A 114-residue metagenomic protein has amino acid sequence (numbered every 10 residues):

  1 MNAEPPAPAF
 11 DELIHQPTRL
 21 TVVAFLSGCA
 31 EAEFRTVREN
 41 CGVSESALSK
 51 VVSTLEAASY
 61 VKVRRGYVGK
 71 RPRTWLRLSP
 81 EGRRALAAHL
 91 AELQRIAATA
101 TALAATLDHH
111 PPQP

Functional and structural regions predicted by a protein language model:
M1-A7, R84-P114: Amphipathic alpha-helical dimerization/coiled-coil segments that flank or bridge DNA-binding/regulatory modules
P6-A47, V68-K70, W75-R77, R84: N-terminal helix-turn-helix DNA-binding core of bacterial DNA-binding proteins
F25, R35-V37, S49, W75-L76 (+3 more regions): Surface-exposed beta-strand edges and their flanking turn/coil or helix-capping segments
V52-S53: Short, hydrophobic-biased segments on the C-terminal half of alpha helices that form "recognition helices"
S59: Glycine-centered, phosphate/nucleic-acid-interacting loop/turn motifs that mediate DNA/RNA or nucleotide
V63: Short beta-strand "wing" residues that participate in macromolecule-binding interfaces
